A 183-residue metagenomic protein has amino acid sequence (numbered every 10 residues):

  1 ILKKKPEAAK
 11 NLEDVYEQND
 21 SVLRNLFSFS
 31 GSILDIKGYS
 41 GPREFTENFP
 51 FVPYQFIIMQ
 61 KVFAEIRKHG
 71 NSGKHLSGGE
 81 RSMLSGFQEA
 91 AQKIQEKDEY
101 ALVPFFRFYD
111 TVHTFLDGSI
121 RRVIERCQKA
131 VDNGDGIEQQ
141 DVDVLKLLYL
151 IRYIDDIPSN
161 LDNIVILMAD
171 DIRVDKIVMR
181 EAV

Functional and structural regions predicted by a protein language model:
I1-K4: Conserved AAA+ ATPase core "coupling" helix
E7: Walker A/P-loop-proximal flanking segment of P-loop NTPase domains
K10-V15, S21-D143, I151-N163, L167-V178: C-terminal helical "lid" subdomain and adjoining coupling/linker elements of P-loop NTPases
R180-V183: Short, hydrophobic-biased segments on the C-terminal half of alpha helices that form "recognition helices"
